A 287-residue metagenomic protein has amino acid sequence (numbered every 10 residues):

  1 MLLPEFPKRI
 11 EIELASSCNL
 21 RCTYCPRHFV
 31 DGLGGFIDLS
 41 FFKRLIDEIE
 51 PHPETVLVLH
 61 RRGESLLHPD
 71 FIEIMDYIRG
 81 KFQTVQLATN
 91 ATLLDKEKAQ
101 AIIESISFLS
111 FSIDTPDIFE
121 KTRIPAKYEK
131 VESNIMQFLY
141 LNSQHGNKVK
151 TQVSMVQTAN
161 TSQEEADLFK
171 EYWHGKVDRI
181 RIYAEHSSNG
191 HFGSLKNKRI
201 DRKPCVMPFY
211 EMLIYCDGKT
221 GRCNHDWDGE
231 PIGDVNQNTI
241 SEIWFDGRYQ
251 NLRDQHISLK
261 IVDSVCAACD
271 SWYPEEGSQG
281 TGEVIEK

Functional and structural regions predicted by a protein language model:
M1-F108, E129, S133, E276-G280 (+1 more regions): Conserved alpha-helical substructure of the radical SAM core
P4, R202-V206: Short loop/turn motifs at secondary-structure junctions and domain boundaries
K8, P53, R199, P208 (+1 more regions): Exposed loop/turn and edge beta-strand positions of beta-sandwich/beta-sheet ligand-binding modules
E13, H52-H60, R79-Q86, E104-I113 (+2 more regions): Conserved C-terminal portion of the radical SAM core fold that forms the substrate/S-adenosylmethionine-binding
C18, C22-C25, C205, C223 (+1 more regions): Short cysteine clusters
D31-L33, D117-R123, H191-F192: A short acidic, helix-capping loop that chelates divalent metal ions and anchors anionic groups
N134-M136, Y140-K150, E171-K196, I200 (+2 more regions): C-terminal accessory region of radical SAM enzymes
